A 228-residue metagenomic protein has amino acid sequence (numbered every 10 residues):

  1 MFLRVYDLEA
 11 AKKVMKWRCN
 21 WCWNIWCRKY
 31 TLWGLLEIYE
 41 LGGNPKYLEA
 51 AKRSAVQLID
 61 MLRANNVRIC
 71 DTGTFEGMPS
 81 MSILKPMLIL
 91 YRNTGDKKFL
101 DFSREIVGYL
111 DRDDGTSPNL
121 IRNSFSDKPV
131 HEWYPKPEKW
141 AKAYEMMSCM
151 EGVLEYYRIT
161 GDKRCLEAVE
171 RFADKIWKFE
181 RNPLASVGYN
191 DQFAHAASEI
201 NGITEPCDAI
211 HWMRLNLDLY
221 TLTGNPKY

Functional and structural regions predicted by a protein language model:
M1-Y228: Glycan-recognition and catalytic cores of secretory/periplasmic carbohydrate-active enzymes
